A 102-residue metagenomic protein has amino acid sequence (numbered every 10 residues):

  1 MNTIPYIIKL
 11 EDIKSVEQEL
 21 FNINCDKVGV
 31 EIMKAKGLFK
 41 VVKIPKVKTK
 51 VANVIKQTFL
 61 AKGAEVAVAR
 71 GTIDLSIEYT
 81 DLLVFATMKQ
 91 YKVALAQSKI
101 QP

Functional and structural regions predicted by a protein language model:
N2: Structured alpha/beta or helical-core interaction and ligand-binding surfaces enriched in interleaved
P5-I7: Short, hydrophobic/glycine-enriched beta-strand segments
K9-P102: N-terminal accessory interaction module
